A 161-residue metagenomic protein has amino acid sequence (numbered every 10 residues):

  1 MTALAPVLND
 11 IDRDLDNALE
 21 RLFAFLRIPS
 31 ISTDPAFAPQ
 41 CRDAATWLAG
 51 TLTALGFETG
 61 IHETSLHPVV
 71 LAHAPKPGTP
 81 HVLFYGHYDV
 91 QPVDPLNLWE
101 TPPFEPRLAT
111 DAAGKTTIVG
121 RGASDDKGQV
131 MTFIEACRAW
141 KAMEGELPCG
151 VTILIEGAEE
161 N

Functional and structural regions predicted by a protein language model:
T2-L96: N-terminal helical capping/dimerization or prosegment-like subdomains of hydrolases acting on amide or phosphate bonds
G60-I61, T152-I155: Short catalytic-loop micro-motif centered on adjacent basic/acidic residues
S65-H67, A112, E159: Short, solvent-exposed coil/turn elements at secondary-structure transition points
T79-T152: Active-site metal-coordination/substrate-binding segment of hydrolases, especially metallo-dependent peptidases
Q129, I155, E159-N161: Hydrophobic, small-residue-rich alpha-helical packing segments that form membrane-like cores
